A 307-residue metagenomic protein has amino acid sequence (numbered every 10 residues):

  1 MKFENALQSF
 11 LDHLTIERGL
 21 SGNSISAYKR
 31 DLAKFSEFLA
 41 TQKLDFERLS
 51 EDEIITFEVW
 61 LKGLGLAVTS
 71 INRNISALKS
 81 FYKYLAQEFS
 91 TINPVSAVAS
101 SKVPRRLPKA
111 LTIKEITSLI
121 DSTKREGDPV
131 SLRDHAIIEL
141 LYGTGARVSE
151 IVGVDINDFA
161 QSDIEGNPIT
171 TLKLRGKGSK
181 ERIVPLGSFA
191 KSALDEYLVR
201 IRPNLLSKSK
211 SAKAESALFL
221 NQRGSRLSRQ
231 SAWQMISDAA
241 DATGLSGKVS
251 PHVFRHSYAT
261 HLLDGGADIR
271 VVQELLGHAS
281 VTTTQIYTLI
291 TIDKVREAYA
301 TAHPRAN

Functional and structural regions predicted by a protein language model:
M1-N307: Conserved catalytic core of the tyrosine transesterase superfamily
